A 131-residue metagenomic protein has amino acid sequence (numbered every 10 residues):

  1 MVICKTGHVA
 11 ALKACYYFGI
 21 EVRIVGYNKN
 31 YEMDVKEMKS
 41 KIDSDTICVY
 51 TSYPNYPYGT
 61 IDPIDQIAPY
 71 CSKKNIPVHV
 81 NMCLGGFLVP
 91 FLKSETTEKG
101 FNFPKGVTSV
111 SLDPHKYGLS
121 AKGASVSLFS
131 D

Functional and structural regions predicted by a protein language model:
M1-D131: Conserved PLP-enzyme active-site core in the AAT-like
